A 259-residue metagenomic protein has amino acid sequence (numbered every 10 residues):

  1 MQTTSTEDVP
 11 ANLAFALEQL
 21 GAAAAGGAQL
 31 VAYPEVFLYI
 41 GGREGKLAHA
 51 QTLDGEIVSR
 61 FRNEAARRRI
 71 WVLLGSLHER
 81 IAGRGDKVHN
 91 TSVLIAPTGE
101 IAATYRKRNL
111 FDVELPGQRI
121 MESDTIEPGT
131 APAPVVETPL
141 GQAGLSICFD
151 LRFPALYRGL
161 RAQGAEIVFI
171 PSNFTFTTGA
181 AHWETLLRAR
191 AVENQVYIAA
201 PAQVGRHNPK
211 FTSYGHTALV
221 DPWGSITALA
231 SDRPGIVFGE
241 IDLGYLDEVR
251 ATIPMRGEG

Functional and structural regions predicted by a protein language model:
M1-T6: Generic N-terminal amphipathic, Lys/Arg-enriched alpha-helix
V9, L17-T98, T104, F174-R190 (+1 more regions): Cys-nucleophile CN-hydrolase/nitrilase-fold catalytic domain and related Cys-dependent amidase chemistry that acts on
P10-G21, R152-R158: Short, acidic/polar
Y39, V93, T104-F111, A218 (+1 more regions): Short beta->alpha transition motifs characteristic of CBS
L53-L74, Q142, C148-V237: CN hydrolase (nitrilase-like) catalytic-core segments centered on the catalytic cysteine and neighboring Lys/Glu
L74-S76, N90-L94, P134-V136, T217-L219 (+1 more regions): Short beta-strand scaffold segments in enzyme catalytic cores
G83-Q163, F176-G179, T185, A251-M255: Active-site catalytic loop in hydrolytic enzyme cores
G244-G259: A short C-terminal boundary segment appended to hydrolase-like catalytic domains
